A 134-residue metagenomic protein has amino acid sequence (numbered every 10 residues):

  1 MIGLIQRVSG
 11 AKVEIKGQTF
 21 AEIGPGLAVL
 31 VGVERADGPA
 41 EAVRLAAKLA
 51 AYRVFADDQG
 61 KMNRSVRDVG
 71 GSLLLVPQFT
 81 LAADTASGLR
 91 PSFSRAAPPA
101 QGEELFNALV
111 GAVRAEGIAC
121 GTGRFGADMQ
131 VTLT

Functional and structural regions predicted by a protein language model:
A11: RNA/tRNA-interacting regions in translation and RNA-turnover enzymes
T19-G70, A83-G111, A115-E116, G121: Compact, glycine-rich, soluble single-domain proteins
G71, L133-T134: A short, glycine/Asx- and small/polar-enriched loop/turn that sits immediately N-terminal to a beta-strand
A119, G126, Q130-L133: GST superfamily/GST-like fold recognition
